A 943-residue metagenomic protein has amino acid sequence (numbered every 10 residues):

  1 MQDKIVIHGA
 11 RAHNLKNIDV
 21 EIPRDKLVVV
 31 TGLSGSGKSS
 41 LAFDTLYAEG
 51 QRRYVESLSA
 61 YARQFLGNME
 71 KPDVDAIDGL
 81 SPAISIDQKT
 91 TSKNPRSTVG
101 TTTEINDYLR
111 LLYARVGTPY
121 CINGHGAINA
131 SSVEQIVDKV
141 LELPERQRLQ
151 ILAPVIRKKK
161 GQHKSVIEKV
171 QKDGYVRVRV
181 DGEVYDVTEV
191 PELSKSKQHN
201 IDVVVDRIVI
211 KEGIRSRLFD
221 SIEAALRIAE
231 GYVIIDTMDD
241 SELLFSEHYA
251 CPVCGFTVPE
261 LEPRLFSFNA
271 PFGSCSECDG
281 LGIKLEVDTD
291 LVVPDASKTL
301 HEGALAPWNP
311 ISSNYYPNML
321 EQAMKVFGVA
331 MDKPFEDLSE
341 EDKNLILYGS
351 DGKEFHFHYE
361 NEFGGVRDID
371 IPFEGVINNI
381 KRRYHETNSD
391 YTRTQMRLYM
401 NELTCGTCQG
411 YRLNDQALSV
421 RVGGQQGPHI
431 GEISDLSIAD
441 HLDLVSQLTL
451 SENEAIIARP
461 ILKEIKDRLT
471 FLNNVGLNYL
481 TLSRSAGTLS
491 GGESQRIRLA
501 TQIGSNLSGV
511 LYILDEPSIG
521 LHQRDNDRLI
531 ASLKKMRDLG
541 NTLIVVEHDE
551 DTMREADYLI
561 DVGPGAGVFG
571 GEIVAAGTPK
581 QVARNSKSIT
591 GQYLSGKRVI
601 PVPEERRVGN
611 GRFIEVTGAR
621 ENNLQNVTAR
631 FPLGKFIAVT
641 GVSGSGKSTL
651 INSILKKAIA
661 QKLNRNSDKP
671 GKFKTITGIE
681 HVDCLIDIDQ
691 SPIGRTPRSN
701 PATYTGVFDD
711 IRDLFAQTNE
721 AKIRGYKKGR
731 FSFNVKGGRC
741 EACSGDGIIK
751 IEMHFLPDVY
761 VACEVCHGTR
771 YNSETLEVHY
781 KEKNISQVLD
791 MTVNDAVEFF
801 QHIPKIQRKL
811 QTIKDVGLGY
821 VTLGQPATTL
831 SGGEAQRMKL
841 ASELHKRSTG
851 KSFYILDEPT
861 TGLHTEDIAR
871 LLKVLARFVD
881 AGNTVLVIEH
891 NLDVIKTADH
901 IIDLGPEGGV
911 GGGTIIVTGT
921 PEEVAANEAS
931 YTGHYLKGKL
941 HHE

Functional and structural regions predicted by a protein language model:
M1-E943: Conserved phosphate-binding elements of NTP-dependent enzyme cores
